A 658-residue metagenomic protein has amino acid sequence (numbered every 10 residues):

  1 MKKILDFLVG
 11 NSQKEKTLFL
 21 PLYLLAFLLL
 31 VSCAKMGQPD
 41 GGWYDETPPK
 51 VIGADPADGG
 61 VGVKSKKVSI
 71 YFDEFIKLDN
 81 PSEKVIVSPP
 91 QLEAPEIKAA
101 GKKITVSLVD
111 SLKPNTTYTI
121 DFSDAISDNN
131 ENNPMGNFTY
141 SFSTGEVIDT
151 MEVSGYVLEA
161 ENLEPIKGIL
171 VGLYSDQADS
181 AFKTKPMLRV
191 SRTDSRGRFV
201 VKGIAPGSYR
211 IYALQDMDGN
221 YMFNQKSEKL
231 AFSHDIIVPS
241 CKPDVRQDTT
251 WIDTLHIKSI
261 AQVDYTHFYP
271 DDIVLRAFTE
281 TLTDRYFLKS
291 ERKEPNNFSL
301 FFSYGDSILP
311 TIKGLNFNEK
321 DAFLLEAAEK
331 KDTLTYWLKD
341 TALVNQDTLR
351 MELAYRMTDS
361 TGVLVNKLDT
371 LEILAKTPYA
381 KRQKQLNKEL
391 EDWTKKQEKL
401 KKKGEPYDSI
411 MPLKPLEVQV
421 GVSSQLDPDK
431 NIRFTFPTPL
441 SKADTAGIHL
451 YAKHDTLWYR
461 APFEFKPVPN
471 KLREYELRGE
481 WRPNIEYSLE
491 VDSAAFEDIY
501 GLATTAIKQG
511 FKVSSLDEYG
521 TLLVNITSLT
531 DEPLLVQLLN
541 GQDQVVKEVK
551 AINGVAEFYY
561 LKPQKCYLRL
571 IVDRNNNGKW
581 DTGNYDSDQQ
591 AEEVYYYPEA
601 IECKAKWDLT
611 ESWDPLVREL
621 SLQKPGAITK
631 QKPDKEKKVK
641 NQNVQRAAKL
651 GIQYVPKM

Functional and structural regions predicted by a protein language model:
K2-M658: N-terminal targeting or signal-anchor segments and their processing/structural boundaries
